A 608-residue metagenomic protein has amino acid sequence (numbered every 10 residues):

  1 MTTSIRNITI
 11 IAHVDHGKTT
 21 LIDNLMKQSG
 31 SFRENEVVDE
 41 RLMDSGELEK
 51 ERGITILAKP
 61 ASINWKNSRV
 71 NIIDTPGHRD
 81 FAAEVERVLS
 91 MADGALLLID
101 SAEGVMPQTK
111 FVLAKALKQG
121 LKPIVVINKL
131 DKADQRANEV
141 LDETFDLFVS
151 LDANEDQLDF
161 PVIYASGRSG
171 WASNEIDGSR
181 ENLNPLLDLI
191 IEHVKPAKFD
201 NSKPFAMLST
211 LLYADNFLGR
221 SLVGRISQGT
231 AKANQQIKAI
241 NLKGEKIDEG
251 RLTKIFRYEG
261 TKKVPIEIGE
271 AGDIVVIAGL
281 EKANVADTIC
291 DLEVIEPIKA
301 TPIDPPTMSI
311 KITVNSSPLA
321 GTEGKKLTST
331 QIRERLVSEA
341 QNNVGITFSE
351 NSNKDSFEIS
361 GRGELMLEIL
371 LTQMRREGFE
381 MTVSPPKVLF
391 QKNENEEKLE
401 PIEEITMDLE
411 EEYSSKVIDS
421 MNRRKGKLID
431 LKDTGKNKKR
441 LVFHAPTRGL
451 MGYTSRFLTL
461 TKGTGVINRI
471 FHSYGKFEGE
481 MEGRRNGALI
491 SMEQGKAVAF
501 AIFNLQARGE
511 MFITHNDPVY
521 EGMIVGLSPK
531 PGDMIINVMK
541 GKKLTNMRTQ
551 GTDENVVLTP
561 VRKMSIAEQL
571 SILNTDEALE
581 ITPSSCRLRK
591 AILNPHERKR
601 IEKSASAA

Functional and structural regions predicted by a protein language model:
M1-A608: Structural and coupling elements of P-loop NTPases
